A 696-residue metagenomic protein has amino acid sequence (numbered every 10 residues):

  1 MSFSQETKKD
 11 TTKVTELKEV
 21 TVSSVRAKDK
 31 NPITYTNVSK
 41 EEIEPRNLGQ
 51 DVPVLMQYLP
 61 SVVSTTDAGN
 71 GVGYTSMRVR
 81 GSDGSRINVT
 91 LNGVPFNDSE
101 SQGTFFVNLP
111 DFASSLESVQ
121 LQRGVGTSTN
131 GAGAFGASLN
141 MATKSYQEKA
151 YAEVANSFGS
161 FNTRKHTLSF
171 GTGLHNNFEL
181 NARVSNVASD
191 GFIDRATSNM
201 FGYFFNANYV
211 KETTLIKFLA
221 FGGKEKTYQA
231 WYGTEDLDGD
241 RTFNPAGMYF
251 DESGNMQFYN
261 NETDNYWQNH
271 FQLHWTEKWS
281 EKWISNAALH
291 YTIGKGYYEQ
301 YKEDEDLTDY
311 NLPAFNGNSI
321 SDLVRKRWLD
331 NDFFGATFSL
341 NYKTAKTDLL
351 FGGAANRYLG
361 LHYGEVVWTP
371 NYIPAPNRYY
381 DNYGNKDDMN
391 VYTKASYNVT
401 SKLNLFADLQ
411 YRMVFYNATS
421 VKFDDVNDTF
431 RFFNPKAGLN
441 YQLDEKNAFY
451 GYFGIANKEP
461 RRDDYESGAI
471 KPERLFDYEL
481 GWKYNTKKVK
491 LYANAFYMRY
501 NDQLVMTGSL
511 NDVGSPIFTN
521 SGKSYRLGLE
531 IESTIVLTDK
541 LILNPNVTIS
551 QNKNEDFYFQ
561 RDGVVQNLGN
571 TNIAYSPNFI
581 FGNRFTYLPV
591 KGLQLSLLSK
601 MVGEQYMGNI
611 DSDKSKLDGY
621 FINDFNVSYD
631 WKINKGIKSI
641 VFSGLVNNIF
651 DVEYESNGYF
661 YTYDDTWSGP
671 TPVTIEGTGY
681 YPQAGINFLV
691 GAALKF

Functional and structural regions predicted by a protein language model:
Q5-P45, G84, K490: Short, acidic, small-residue-rich periplasmic hinge/interaction motif at the N-terminus of Gram-negative outer-membrane
P53-P95, E117: Extracytoplasmic beta-strand/coil segments of soluble accessory domains associated with Gram-negative outer-membrane
P95-R123, D238, P245: Short acidic/polar hinge/loop motifs at secondary-structure boundaries that mediate gating or recognition
P110-E153: A beta-strand signature from Gram-negative outer-membrane beta-barrel systems, especially the internal plug domain
F158-A188, I193-A230, Y266, F271-S280: Transmembrane beta-barrel wall of Gram-negative outer-membrane proteins
Y266-V421, P435, N440-A448, Y452 (+3 more regions): Face-selective signature of the C-terminal outer-membrane beta-barrel domain
S401, Y497, T519-N609: Gram-negative outer-membrane beta-barrel transporters
K553, M601-Y606, D630-F696: C-terminal beta-signal and adjacent terminal beta-strands/loops of Gram-negative outer-membrane beta-barrel proteins
